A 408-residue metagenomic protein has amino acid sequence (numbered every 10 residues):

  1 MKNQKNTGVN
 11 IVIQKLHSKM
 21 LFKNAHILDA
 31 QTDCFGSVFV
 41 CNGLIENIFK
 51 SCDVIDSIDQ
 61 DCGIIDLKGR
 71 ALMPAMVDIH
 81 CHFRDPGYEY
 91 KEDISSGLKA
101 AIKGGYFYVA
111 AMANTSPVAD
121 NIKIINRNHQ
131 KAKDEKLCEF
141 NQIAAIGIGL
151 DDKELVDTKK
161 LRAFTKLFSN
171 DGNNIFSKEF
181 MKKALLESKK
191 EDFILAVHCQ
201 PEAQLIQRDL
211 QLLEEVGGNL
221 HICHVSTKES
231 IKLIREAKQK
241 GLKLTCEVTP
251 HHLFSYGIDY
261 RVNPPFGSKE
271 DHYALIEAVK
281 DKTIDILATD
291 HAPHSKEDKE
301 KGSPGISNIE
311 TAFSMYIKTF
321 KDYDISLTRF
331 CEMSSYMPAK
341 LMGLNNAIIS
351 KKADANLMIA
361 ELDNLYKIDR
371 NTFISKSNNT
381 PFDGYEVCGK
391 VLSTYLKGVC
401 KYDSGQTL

Functional and structural regions predicted by a protein language model:
M1-S57: N-terminal metal-binding scaffold of metallo-dependent hydrolase/deaminase domains
A25, D354-L408: C-terminal cap of metal-dependent C-N hydrolases
V54-L72: Active-site metal-binding motif and surrounding structural segment of the metallo-beta-lactamase
L67-A132: Metal-associated gating/positioning segment near the N- to mid-region
I79-E92, N141-K153, G172: Active-site mouth loops of central-metabolism enzymes
K103-Y108, N114, N121, H129-E139 (+3 more regions): Active-site gating loops and adjacent loop-to-helix segments of metal-dependent hydrolytic enzymes
K153-L287: Histidine/acidic residue-rich metal-binding segments in metalloenzymes
Q204-R208, L212-G217, K280, D285-L287 (+1 more regions): His/Asp/Glu-enriched, well-ordered alpha-helical/loop segment that forms or immediately abuts the divalent-metal
